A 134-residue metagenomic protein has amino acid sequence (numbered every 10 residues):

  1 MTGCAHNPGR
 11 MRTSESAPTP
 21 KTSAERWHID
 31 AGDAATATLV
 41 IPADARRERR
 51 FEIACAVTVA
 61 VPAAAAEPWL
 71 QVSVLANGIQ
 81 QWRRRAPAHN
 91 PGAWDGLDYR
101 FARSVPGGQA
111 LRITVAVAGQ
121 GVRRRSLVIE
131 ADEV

Functional and structural regions predicted by a protein language model:
P8-K21, D44, Q120-V134: C-terminal interaction-tip segments
T22-I29, Q80-P91: Solvent-exposed serine/threonine-rich low-complexity stretches and specific carbohydrate-binding patches
I29-A45, W94-R100: Short beta-strands within extracellular/lumenal beta-sheet-rich domains
D44-A54, G107-G108: Extended extracellular/luminal ectodomain segments enriched in beta-structured repeat modules
C55-A63: Short amphipathic, basic-aromatic surface patches that mediate peripheral association with negatively charged
A65-Q80: Short, surface-exposed beta-strand/strand-loop-strand elements in extracellular ectodomains
A86-T114: Short, solvent-exposed, Trp/other aromatic-anchored flexible loops in extracytoplasmic proteins
I113-G121: Short beta-strand-plus-loop segments that form exposed binding edges in beta-rich domains
